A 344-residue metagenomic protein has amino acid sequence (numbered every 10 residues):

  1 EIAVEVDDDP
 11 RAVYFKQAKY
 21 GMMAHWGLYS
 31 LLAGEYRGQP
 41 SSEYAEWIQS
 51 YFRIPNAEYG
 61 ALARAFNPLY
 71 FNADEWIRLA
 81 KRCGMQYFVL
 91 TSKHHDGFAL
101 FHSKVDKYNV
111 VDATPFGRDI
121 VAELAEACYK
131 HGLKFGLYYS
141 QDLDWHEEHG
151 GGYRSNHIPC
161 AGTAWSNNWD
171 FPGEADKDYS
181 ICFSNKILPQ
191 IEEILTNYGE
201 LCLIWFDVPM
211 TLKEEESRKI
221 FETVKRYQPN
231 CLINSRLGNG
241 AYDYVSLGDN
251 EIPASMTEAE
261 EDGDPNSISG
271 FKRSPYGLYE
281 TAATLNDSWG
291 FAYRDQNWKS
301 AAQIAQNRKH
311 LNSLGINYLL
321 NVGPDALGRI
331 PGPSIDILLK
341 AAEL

Functional and structural regions predicted by a protein language model:
E1-L344: Mature catalytic domains of secreted/periplasmic carbohydrate-active enzymes
